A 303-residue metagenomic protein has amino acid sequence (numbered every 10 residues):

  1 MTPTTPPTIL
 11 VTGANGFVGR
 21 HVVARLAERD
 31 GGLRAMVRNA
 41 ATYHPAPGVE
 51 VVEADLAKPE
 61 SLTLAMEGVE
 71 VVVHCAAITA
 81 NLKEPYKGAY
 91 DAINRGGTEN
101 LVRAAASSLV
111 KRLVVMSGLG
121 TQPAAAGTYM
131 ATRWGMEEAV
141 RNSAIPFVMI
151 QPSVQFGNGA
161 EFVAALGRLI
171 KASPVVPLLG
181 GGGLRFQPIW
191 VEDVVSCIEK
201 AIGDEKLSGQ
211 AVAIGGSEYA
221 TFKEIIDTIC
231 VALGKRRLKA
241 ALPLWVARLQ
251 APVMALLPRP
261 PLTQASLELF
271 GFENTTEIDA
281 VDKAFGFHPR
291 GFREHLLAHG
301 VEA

Functional and structural regions predicted by a protein language model:
T2, P7-R29: N-terminal Rossmann NAD(P)H-binding glycine-rich loop of SDR-like oxidoreductase domains
P3, T8, K200-L262, T276-A303: Mid/C-terminal beta-alpha module of Rossmann-like enzyme folds, strongest in SDR-family dehydrogenases/epimerases
T12, M36, C75-A76, L113-G118 (+1 more regions): SDR active-site strand-loop-helix element
G31-R38: Conserved glycine-rich Rossmann-like NAD(P)H-binding loop of the short-chain dehydrogenase/reductase
A41-P45, V49-N100, A104-S107, L119-Q122: NAD(P)H-binding glycine-rich loop region in Rossmannoid oxidoreductase-like domains and their noncatalytic homologs
D91-R95, V114, R133: Short alpha-helix in the Rossmann-fold core of NAD(P)-dependent oxidoreductases
S107-R112, I145: A short helix->loop->beta-strand "cap" motif at the edges of active sites that frequently abuts
P123-L233: Oxidoreductase cofactor-interface core, primarily capturing Rossmann-like NAD(P)-dependent enzymes
